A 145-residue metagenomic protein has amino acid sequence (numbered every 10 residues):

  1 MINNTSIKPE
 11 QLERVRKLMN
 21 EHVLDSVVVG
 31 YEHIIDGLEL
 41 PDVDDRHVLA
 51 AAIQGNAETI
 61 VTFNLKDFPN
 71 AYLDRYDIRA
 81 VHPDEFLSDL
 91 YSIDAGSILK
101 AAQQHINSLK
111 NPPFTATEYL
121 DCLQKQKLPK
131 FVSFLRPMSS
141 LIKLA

Functional and structural regions predicted by a protein language model:
M1-Y31, H105-K127: PIN-domain endoribonuclease scaffold, especially VapC-family toxins
R14-N20, I35, G55, F68-P69 (+2 more regions): Short, functional N-terminal and low-complexity linear motifs
L24-T59, I93-D94, P113, Q126-A145: Active-site neighborhoods of divalent-metal-dependent phosphate/nucleic-acid chemistry enzymes
D45-R79: Acidic, metal-binding active-site segment of PIN/NYN-like and related structure-specific nucleases
L65-A145: Acidic, PIN/NYN-like endoribonuclease modules and their adjacent C-terminal/linker elements
